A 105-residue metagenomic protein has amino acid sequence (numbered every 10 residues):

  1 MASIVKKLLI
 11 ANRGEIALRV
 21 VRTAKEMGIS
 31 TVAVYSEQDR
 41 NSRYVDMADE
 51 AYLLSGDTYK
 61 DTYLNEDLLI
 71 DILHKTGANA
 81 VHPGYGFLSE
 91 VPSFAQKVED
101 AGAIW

Functional and structural regions predicted by a protein language model:
M1-W105: ATP-binding N-terminal substructure of ATP-dependent carboxylate-amine bond-forming enzymes
